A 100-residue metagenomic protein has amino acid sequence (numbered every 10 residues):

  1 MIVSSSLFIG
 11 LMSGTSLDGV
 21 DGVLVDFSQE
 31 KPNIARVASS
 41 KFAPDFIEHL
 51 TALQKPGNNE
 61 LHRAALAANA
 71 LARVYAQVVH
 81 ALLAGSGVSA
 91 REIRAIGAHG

Functional and structural regions predicted by a protein language model:
M1-G100: Short acidic/glycine-rich loops and adjacent helix/strand connectors that line catalytic pockets where negatively
